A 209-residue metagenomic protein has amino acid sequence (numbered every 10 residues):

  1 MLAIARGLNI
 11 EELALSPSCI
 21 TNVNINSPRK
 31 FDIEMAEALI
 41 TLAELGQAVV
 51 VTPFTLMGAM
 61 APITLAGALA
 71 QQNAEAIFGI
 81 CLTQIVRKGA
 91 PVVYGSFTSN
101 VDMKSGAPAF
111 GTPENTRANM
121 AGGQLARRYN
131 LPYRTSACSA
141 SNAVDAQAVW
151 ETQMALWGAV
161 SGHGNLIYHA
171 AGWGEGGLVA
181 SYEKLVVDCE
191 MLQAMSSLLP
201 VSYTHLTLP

Functional and structural regions predicted by a protein language model:
M1-N165: Helix-rich catalytic cores of soluble enzyme domains
M57-A59, G174-G177: Short gly/pro/ser/thr-enriched loop/turn and capping motifs at secondary-structure boundaries
N115-A118, V179-A180, D188: C-terminal catalytic "cap/lid" subdomain
Q147, L178-Y182: Histidine/acidic-residue-rich catalytic or RNA/ligand-binding cores of hydrolases and nuclease-related proteins
G158-S161, L185-V201: Long, low-charge, small-residue-enriched segments that form tightly packed helices used for assembly/packing
G162-G176: Glycine-rich phosphate-binding active-site loops on the catalytic face of alpha/beta enzymes
A171, V201-S202: Alpha-helical membrane association modules
T204-P209: Conserved small/polar residues in nucleotide/adenosyl-binding loops
